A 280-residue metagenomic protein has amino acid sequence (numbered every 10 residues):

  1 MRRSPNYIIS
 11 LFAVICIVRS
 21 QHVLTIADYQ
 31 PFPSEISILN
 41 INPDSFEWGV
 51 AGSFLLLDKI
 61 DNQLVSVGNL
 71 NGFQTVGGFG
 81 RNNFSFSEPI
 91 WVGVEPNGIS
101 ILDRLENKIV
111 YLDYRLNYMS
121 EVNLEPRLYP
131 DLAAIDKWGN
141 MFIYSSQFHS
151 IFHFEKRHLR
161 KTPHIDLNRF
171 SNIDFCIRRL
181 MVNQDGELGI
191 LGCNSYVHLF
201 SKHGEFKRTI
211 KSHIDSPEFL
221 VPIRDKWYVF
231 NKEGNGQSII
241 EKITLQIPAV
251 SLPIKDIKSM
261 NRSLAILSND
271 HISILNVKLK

Functional and structural regions predicted by a protein language model:
Q21-N42: A short helix->beta-strand "capping" segment at the edge of beta-propeller domains
E35-L39, G78-F84, V122-P126, I165-I173 (+2 more regions): Surface loop/turn motifs at the tips and blade-to-blade linkers of beta-strand repeat domains
E35-N62: Beta-strand-rich domains and repeat architectures in extracellular enzymes and scaffolds, especially beta-propellers
I41-E47, F86-V92, L128-I135, I173-M181 (+2 more regions): Repeated scaffold domains used in trafficking and secretory/extracellular systems, primarily beta-propellers
G49, L56-I60, I101-E106, I143-H149 (+3 more regions): Conserved beta-strand positions in repeat-built beta-propeller and related beta-rich domains
A51-G52, P96-N97, W138-G139, D185-E187 (+2 more regions): Short coil/turn segments that connect the beta-strands within blades of beta-propeller domains
G68-N71, D113-L116, E155-H158, S201-H203 (+2 more regions): Short loop/turn segments that connect beta-strands within beta-propeller blades
L252-K280: Blade-level signature of beta-propeller repeat domains, shared across WD40, Kelch, NHL, RCC1 and BNR/Asp-box propellers
